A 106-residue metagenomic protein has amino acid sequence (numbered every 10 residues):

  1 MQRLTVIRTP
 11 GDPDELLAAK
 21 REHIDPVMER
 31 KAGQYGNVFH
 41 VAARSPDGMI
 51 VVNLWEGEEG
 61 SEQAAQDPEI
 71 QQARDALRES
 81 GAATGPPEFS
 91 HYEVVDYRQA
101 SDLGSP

Functional and structural regions predicted by a protein language model:
M1-Q71, E79-P106: Short S/T/G/P-rich N-terminal loop/turn motif that feeds into the first structured element of a domain
